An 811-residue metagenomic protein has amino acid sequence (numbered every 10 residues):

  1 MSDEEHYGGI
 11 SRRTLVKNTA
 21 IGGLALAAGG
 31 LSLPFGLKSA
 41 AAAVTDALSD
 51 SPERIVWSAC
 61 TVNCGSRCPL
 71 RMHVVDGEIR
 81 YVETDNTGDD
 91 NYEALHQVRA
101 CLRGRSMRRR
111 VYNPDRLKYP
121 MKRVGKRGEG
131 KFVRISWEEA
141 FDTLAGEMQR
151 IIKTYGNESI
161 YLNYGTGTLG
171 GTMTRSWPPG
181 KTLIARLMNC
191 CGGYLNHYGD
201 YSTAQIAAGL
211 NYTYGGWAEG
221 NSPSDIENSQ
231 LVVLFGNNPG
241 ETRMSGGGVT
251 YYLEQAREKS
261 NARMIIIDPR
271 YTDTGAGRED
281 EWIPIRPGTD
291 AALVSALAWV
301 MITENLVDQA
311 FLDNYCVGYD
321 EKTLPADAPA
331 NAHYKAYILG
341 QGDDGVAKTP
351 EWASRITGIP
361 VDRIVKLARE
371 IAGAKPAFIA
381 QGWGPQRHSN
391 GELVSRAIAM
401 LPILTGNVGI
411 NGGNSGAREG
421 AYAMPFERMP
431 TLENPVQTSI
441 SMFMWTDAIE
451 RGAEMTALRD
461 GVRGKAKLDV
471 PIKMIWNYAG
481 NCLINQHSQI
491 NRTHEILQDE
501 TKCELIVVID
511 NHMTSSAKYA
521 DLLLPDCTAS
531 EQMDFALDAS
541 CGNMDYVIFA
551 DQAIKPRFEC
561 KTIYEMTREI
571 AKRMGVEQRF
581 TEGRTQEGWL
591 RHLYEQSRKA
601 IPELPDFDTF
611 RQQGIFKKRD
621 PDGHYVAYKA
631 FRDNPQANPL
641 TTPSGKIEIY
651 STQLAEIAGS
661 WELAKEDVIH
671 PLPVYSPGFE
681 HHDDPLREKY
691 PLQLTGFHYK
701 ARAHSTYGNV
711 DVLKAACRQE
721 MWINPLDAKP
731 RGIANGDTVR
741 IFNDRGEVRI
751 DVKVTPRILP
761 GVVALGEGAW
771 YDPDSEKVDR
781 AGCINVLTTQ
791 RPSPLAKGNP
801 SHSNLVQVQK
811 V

Functional and structural regions predicted by a protein language model:
S2-D3, P179-I267, T274, A292 (+3 more regions): Extended redox/cofactor-interaction regions of prokaryotic respiratory oxidoreductases
S2-L306, A457, K465, Y478 (+3 more regions): N-terminal export/assembly segments and adjacent metallocofactor-ligating motifs of anaerobic energy-metabolism
G165-T166, N314-V317, I371, N414-P425 (+2 more regions): A glycine-rich phosphate-binding loop feature that marks nucleotide/adenosyl-phosphate handling sites
R270-A374: Long, well-ordered, tryptophan-enriched scaffold segments
E279-I285, D545-P556: Short beta-alpha connecting loops at secondary-structure transitions that line or flank enzyme active sites
A330-I449: Active-site phosphate/pyrophosphate-binding segments
E504-L505, Q552-A571: Phosphate/diphosphate-binding loops
I563-Q613, S705-Y707, D711-W722, L726-V811: Long, contiguous, secondary-structure-rich segments that constitute the structural scaffold of globular domains
